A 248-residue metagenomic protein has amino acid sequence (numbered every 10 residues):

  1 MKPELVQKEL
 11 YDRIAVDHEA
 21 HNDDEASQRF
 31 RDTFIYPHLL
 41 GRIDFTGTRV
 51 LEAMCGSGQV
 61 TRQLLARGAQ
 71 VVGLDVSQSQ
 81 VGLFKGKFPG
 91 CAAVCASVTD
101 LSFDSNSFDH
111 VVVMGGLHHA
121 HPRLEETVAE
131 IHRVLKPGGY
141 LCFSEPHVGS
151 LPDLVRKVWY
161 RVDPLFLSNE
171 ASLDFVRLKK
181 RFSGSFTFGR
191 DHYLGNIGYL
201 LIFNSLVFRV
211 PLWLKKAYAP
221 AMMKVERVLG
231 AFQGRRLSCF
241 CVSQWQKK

Functional and structural regions predicted by a protein language model:
M1-F45: Conserved class I S-adenosyl-L-methionine
G47-G56: Conserved class I S-adenosyl-L-methionine
S57-D100: Class I SAM-dependent methyltransferase SAM/SAH-binding core
T99-V111: A short acidic, Gly/Pro-enriched loop at the edge of an enzyme's catalytic core that lines a small-molecule cofactor
E125-P137: A short glycine-rich, Lys/Arg-flanked "PGG" loop and its adjoining helix->strand segment in the class I
C142-F166: Conserved class I S-adenosyl-L-methionine
R156, Y160, R190-K248: A C-terminal cap/extension of S-adenosyl-L-methionine-dependent methyltransferases that defines the acceptor-substrate
E170-T187: Short alpha-helix
